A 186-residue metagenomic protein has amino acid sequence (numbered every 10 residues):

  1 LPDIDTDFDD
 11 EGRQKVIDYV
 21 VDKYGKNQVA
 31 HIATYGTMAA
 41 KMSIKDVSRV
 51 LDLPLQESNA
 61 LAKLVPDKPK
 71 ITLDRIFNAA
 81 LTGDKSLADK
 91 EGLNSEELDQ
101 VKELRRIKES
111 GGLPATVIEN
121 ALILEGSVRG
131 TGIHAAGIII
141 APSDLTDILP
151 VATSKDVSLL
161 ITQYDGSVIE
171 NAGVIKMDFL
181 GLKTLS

Functional and structural regions predicted by a protein language model:
L1-S186: Alpha-helical scaffold/interaction cores of sigma-54-like transcription cofactors and many family A DNA polymerases
